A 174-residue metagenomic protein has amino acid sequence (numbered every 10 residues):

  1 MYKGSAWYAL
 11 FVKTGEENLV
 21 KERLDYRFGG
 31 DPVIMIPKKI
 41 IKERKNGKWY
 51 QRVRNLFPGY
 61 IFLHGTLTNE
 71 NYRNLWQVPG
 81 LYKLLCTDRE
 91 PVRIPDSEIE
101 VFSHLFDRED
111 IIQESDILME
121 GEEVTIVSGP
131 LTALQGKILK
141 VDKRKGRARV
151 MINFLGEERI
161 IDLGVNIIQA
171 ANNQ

Functional and structural regions predicted by a protein language model:
M1-T125, K140, K145, R149-Q174: Acidic-enriched and Gly/Ser
G129-T132: Short, charged beta-turn/beta-strand-edge "cap" motif at the junction between a beta-strand and an adjacent loop
L134-K140: Short beta-strand-centered aromatic/proline hotspots
